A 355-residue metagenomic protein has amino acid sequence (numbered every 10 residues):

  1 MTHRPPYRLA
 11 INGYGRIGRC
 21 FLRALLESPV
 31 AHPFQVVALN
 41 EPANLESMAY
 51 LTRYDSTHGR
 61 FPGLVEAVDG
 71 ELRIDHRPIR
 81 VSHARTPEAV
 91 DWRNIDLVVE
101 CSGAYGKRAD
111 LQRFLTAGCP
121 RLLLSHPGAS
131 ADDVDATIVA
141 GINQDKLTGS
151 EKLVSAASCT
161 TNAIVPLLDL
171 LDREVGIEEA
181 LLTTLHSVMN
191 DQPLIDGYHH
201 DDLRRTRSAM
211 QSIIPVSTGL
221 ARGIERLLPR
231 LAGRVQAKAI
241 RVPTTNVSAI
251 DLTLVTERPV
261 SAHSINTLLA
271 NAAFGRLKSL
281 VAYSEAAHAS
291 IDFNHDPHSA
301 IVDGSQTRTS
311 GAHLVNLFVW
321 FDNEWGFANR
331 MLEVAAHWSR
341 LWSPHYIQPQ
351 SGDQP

Functional and structural regions predicted by a protein language model:
M1, H200-D202, I240-T244, S305-T309: Short, flexible, solvent-exposed loop/turn segments with mixed acidic/basic and small polar residues
T2-T206, E333, L341-W342: N-terminal Rossmann-like NAD(P) cofactor-binding subdomain of oxidoreductases, focused on the glycine-rich
H3, Y7, A237, A249 (+1 more regions): C-terminal active-site/capping subdomain that shapes the small-molecule cofactor and substrate pocket of enzyme
Y14, G18, K107, A157-T160 (+9 more regions): Generic structural signal for well-ordered, non-membrane alpha-helical segments in soluble metabolic enzymes
C20, A24, R113, P166-L170 (+5 more regions): Alpha-helical scaffold segments in soluble metabolic enzymes
P42-N44, G128-A129, S158-T160, T184-D191 (+4 more regions): Glycine-rich beta-alpha junction loops
K146-T148, R205, V242-S248, T309-A312: Short, flexible turn/loop "capping" segments at secondary-structure junctions
G176-A239, L254: Catalytic core of tubulin tyrosine ligase-like
